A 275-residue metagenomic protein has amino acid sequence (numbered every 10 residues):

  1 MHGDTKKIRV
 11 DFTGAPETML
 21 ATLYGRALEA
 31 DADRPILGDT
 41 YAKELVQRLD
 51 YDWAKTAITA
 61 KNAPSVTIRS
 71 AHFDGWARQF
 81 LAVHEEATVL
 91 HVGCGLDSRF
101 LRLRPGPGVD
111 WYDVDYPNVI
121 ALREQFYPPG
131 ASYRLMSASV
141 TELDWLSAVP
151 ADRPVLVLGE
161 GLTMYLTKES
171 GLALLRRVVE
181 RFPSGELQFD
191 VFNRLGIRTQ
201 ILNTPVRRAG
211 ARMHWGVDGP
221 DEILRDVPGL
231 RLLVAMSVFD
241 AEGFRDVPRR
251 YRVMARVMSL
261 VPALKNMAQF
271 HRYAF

Functional and structural regions predicted by a protein language model:
M1-L90, C94-M136, A151-D152: Rossmann-like AdoMet
L135, Y165-V178, F182-P183: A short, conserved alpha-helix within the catalytic core of class I
L143-R153: Short amphipathic alpha-helix with an adjacent loop that forms part of the alpha/beta core around
P154-S170: A short SAM/SAH-binding and catalytic strip from SAM-dependent methyltransferases
L156, L175-R194: Conserved beta-strand signature within the Rossmann-like core of class I S-adenosyl-L-methionine
R194-A211: Short, glycine-/aromatic-enriched active-site segment of Class I SAM-dependent methyltransferases
G210-D240: Short alpha-helix
R245-F275: Core SAM-dependent methyltransferase catalytic element
